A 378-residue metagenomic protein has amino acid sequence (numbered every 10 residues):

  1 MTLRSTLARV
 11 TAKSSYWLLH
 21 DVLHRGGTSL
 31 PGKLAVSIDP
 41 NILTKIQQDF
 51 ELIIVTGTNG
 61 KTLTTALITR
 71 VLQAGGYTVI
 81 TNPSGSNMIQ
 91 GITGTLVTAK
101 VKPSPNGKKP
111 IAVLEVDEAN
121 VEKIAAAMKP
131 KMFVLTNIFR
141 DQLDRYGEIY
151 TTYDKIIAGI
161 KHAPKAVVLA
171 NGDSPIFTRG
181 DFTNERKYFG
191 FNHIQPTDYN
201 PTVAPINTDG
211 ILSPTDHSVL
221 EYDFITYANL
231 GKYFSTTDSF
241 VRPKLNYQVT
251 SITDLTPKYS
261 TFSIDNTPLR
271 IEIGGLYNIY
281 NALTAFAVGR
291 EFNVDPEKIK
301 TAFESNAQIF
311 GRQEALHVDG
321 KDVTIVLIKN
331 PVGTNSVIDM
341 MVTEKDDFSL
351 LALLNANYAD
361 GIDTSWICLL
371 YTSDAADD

Functional and structural regions predicted by a protein language model:
L3-G190, Q195-N207, L212: Phosphate-binding loop of NTP-binding sites
T65-R70, T253-D265: Acidic-glycine-rich active-site phosphate/pyrophosphate-binding loop
A127-N137, L230-P243, I273-E304: A conserved, hydrophobic alpha-helical segment in the catalytic core of large ATP/adenylate-utilizing enzymes
I149-D154, T364-L370: Charged helix-capping and loop-helix junction motifs
Q195-L255: Cys/His-rich short segments
L255-P257, G289-T324, I328: Gly/charged, well-structured mid-domain segments that form the phosphate/adenylate-handling core of ATP-dependent
N330-G333: Conserved mixed alpha/beta catalytic, RNA-binding, or beta-rich assembly cores of soluble enzyme, regulatory
Y371-D377: Conserved small/polar residues in nucleotide/adenosyl-binding loops
